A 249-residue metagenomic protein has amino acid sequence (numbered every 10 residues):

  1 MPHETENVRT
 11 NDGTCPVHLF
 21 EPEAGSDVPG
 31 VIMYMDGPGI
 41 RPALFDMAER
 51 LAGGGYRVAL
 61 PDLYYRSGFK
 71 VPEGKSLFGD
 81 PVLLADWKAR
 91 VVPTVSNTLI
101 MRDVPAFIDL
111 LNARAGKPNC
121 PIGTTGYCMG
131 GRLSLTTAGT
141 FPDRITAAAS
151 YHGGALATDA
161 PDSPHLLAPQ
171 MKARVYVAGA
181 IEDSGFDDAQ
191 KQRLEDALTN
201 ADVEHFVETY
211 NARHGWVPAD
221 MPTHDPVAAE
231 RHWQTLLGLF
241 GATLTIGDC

Functional and structural regions predicted by a protein language model:
M1-C249: N-terminal cap/leader regions of alpha/beta-hydrolase-fold enzymes, predominantly small-molecule hydrolases
